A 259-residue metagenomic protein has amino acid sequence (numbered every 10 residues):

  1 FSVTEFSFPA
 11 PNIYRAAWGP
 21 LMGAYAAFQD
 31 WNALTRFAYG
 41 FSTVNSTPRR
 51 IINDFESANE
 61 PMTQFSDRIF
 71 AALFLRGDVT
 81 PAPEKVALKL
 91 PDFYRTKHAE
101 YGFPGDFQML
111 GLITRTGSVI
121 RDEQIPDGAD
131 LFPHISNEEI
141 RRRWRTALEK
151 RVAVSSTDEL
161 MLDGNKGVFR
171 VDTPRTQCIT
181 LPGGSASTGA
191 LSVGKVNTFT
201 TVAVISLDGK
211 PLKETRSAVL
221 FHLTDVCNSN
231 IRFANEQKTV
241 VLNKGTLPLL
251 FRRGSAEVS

Functional and structural regions predicted by a protein language model:
F1-R151: Catalytic-core region of carbohydrate-active enzymes that cleave or remodel glycosidic bonds
L131-S259: C-terminal beta-sandwich/jelly-roll accessory domains of carbohydrate-active enzymes
